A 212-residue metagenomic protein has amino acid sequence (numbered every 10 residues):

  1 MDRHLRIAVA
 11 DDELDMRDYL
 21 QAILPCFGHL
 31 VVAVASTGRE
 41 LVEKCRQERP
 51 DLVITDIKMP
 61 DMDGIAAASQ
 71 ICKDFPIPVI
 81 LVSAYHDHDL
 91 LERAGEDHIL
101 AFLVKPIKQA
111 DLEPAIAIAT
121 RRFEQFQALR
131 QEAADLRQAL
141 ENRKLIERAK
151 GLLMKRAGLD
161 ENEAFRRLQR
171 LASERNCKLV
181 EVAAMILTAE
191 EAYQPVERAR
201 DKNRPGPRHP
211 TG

Functional and structural regions predicted by a protein language model:
R6, E13-A33: Two-component/phosphorelay signaling modules centered on CheY-like receiver
T37-E40, D61-A66: Acidic catalytic/metal-coordinating carboxylates
Q47-I54: Active-site beta3 strand of CheY-like receiver
D56, S83: Active-site residues of response regulator receiver
A66, H86-F102: Alpha4 helix (beta4-alpha4-beta5 surface) of REC/receiver domains from two-component response regulators
D89, I107-I116: C-terminal output helix
G95, L112-E124: Receiver (REC) domain switch/output surface
E124-Q125, Q131-G212: C-terminal output/effector regions of signal-responsive regulators
